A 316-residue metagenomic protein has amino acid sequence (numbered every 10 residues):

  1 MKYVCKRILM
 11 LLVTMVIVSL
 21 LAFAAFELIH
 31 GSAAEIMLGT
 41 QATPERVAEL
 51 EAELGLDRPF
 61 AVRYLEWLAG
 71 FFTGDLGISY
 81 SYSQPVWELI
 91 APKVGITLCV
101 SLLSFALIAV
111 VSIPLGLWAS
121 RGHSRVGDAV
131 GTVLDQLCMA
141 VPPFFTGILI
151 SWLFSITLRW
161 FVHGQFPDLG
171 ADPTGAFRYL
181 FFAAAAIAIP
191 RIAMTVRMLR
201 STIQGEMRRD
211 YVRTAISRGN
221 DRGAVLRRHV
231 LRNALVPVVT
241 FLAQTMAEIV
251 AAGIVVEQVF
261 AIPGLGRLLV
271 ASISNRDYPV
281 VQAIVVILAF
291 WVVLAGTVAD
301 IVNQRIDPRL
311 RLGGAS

Functional and structural regions predicted by a protein language model:
K2-Y3, M15, I90-A129, P143 (+1 more regions): Alpha-helical transmembrane segments of integral membrane proteins, especially multi-pass inner/plasma-membrane
C5-R7, L12: Hydrophobic alpha-helical segments of polytopic membrane proteins
I8, L50, F60-L76, V86 (+8 more regions): Hydrophobic alpha-helical segments of integral membrane proteins, encompassing both true transmembrane helices
L11, S19, Q41, A109 (+5 more regions): Residue-level recognition of pore/gate-forming positions within transmembrane alpha-helices of multi-pass
M15-L65, L158-Y179: Hydrophobic alpha-helical transmembrane segments of membrane transport/permease proteins and related membrane-embedded
L21-L28, R58, E66-A69, V133-G164 (+2 more regions): Membrane-water interface segments at the C-terminal ends of transmembrane alpha-helices in multi-pass inner-membrane
A25-I29, M37, Q41, F72 (+9 more regions): Hydrophobic aliphatic residues
D57-I113: An internal, D/E-rich "acidic patch" concept
